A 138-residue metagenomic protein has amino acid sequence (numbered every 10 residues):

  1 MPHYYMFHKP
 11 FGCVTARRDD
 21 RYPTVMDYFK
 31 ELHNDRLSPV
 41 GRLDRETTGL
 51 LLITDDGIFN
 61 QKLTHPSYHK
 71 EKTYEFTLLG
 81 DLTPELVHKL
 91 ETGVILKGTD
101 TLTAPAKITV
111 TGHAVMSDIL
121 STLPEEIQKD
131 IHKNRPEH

Functional and structural regions predicted by a protein language model:
M1-H138: Basic, flexible Lys/Arg- and Gly-enriched helix-loop patches that mediate nucleic-acid binding at interfaces with rRNA
